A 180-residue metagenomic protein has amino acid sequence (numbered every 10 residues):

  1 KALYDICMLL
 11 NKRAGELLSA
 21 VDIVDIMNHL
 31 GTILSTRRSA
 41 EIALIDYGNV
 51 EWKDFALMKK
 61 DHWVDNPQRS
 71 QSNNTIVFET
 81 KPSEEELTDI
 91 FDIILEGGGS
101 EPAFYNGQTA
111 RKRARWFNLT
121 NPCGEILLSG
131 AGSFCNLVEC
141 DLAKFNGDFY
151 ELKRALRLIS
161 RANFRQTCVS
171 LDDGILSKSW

Functional and structural regions predicted by a protein language model:
K1, I94-W180: Function-dense linear segments that define catalytic or interfacial modules in macromolecule-processing proteins
K1-D25, C135-E139: Catalytic alpha/beta active-site cores
Y4, M8-L10, H29-R115: Conserved, charged catalytic cores of large soluble enzymes
R13-D25, L34-I45, Q166-W180: Flexible, glycine/charged-enriched surface loops at secondary-structure junctions
A20-I23, E84, F149-L156: Generic detection of long, well-ordered alpha-helical segments
V21-V24, V50, V64, V77 (+3 more regions): Extended aliphatic helical segments
